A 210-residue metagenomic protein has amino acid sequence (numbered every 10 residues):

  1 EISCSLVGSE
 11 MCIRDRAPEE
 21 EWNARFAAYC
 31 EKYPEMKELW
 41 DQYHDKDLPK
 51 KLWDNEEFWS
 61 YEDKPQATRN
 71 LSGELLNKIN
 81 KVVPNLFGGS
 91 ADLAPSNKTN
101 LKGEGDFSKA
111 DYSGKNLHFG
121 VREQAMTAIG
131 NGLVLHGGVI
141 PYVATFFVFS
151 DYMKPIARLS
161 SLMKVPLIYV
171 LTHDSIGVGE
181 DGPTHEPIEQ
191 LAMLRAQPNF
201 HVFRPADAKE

Functional and structural regions predicted by a protein language model:
E1-C12: Single conserved hydrophobic/aromatic residue that forms the stacking wall/gate of nucleotide- or nucleobase-binding
E19-E210: Thiamine diphosphate
